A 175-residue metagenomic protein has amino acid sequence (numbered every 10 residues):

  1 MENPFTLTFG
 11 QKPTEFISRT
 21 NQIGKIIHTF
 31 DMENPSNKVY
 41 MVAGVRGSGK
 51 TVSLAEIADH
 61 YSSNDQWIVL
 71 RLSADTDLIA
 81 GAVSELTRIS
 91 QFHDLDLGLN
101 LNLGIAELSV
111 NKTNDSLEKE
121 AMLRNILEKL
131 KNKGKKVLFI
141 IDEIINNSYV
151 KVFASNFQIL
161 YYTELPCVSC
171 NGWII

Functional and structural regions predicted by a protein language model:
M1-Y40, K136-V137: A short, basic N-terminal segment
H28, E56-S63, S155, I159: Short, well-ordered alpha-helices that flank and scaffold nucleotide-derived cofactor binding pockets
S36-E56: Walker A/P-loop nucleotide-binding motif
G47, D75-L78, N146, I174-I175: Conserved nucleotide-binding/hydrolysis micro-motifs of P-loop NTPases
A55, V83, V150-A154: Conserved strand-to-helix beginnings and helix N-cap segments that scaffold or border functional pockets
D59-D77: Conserved catalytic segments around the Walker B and adjacent sensor/switch elements of P-loop NTPase domains
Q66, T76-A106: Conserved NTP-binding/hydrolysis module of P-loop NTPases
N114-I175: Conserved Walker B catalytic segment
